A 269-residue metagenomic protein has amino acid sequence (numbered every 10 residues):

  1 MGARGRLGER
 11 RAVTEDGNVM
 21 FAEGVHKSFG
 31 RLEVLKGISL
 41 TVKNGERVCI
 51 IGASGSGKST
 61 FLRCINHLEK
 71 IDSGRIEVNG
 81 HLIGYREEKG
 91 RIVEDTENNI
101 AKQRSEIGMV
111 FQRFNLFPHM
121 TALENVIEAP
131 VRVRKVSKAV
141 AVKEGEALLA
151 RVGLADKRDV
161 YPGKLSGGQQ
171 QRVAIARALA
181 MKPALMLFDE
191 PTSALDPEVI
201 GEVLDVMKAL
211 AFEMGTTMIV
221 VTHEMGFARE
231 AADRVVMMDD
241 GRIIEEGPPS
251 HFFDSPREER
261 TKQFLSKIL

Functional and structural regions predicted by a protein language model:
M1-H26: ABC-family P-loop ATPase nucleotide-binding domain
G2, E246, S250-L269: C-terminal boundary and immediately downstream tail of ABC-type ATPase nucleotide-binding domains
G17-P249: ABC family nucleotide-binding domain
